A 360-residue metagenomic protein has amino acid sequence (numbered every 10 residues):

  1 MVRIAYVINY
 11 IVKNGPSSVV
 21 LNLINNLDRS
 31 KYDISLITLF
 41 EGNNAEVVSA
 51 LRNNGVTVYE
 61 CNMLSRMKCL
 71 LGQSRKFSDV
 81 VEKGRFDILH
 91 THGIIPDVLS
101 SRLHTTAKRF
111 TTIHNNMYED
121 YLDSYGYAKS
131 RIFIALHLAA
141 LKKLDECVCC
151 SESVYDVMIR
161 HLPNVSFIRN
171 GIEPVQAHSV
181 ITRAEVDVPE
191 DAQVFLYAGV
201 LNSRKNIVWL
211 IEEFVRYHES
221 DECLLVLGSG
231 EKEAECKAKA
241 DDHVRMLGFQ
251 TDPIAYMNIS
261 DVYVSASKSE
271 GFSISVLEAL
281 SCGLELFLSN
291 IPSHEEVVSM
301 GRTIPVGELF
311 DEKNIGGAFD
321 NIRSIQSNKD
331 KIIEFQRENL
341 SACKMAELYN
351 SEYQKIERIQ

Functional and structural regions predicted by a protein language model:
Y6-C69, V154-V157, G230: N-terminal strand-loop element at the rim of the active site of nucleotide-sugar-dependent glycosyltransferases
N14-N22, Q193, Y197-R216, E231-A234: A conserved mid-protein helix/loop that constitutes part of the nucleotide-sugar donor-binding site
G15, S327-R358: A charged, aromatic-enriched C-terminal amphipathic alpha-helix characteristic of glycosyltransferases across folds
R75-S78, K129-C147: Membrane-proximal helix-turn-helix segments that form the acceptor-binding/catalytic region of lipid-linked
T91-D97, I113: Short His-centered aromatic/hydrophobic patch
K142-S179: Donor nucleotide-sugar binding/catalytic pocket of nucleotide-sugar-dependent glycosyltransferases
F249, K268: Aromatic "clamp/platform" in nucleotide-sugar-dependent glycosyltransferases that forms part of the donor/acceptor
E285-L288: Short hydrophobic beta-strand element within catalytic cores of glycosyltransferases and related nucleotide-activated
